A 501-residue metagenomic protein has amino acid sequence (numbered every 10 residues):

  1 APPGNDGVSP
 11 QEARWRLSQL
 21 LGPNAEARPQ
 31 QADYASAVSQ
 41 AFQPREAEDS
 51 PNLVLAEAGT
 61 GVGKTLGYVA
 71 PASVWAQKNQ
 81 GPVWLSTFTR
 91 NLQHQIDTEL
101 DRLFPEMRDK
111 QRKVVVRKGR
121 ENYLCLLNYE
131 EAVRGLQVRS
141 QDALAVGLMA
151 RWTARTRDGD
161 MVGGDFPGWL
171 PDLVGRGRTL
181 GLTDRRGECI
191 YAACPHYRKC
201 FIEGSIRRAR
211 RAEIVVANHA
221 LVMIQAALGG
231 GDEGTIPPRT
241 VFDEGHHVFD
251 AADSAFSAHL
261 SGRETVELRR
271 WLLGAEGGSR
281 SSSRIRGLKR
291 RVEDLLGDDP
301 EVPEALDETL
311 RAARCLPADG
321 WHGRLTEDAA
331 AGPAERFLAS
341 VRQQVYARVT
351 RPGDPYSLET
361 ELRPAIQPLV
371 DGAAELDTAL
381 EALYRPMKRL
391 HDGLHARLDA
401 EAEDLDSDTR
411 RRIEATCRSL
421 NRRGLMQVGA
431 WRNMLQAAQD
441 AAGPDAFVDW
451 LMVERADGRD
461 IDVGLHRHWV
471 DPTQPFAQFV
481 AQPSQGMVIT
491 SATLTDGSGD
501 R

Functional and structural regions predicted by a protein language model:
A1-S18, D49, T60, N79-E213 (+4 more regions): A substrate-engagement module of RecA-like helicase motors
P3-A56: Conserved pre-motif I regulatory segment
S39-Q43, T65-N79, L100-L103: Walker A/P-loop NTP-binding motif
A47-P71: Walker A/P-loop
L180, R185-R210, A226-G231, L383 (+2 more regions): A contiguous, basic/glycine-rich beta-loop/short-helix subdomain that forms a polymer-engagement track
R211-I224: Conserved two-lobed SF2 helicase motor
T235-F256: SF2 helicase catalytic motif II
F249-V428, R432: "flanking P-loop NTPase cores in genome-maintenance ATPases
